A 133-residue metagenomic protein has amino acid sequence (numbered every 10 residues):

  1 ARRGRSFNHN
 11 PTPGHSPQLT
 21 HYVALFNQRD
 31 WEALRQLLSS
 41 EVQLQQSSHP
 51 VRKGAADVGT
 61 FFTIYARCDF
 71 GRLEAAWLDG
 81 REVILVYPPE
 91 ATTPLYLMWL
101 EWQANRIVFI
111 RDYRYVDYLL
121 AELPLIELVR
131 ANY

Functional and structural regions predicted by a protein language model:
A1-R72: Solvent-exposed, charged amphipathic helical/linker segments at domain boundaries
G59-Y133: Low-complexity, glycine/alanine/valine/leucine- and proline-rich hydrophobic stretches
